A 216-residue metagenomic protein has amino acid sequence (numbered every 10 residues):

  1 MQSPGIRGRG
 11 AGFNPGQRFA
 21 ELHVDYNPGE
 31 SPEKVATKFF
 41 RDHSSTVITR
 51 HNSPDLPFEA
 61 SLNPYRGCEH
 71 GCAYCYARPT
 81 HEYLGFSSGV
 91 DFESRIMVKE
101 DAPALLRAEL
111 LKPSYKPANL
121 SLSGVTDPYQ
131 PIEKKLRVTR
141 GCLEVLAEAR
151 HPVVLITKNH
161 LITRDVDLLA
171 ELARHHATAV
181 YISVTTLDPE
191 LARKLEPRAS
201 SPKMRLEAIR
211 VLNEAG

Functional and structural regions predicted by a protein language model:
M1-P32: Polybasic, low-complexity association/targeting segments
R9-A11, A20, C68, H160 (+1 more regions): Small/flexible residues
E30-R66, A73-Y181, T185-R193, S201-E214: Conserved Radical SAM active-site core
R198: Conserved active-site/ligand-binding neighborhood in enzyme cores
